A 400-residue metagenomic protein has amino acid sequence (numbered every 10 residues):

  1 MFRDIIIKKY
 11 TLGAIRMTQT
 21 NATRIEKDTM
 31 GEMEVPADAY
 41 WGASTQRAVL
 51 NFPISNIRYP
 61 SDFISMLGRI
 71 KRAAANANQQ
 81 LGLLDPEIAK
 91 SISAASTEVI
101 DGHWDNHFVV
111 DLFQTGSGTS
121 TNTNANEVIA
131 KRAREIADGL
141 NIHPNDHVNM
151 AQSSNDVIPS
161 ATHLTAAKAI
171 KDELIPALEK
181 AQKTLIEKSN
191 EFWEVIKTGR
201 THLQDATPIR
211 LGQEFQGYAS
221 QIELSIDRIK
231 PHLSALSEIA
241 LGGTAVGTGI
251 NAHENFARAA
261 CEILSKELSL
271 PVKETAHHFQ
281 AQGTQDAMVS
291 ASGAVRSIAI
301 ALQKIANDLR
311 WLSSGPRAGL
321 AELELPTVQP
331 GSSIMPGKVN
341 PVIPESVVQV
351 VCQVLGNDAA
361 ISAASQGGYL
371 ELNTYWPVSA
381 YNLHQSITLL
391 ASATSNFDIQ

Functional and structural regions predicted by a protein language model:
F2, G13-Q400: Conserved, well-structured ligand/cofactor-binding cores
